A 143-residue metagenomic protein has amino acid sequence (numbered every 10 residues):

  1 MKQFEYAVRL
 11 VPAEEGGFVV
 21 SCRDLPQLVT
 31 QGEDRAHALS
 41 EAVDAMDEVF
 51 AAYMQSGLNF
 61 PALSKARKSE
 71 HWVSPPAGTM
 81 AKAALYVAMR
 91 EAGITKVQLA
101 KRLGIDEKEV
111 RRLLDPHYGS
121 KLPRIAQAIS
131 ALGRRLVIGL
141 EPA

Functional and structural regions predicted by a protein language model:
M1-E5, E41-K108, R112, P116-Y118 (+1 more regions): Short, charged, surface-exposed hinge/linker loops at domain edges that act as mobile lids or interdomain connectors
M1-Q55: DNA-contacting interfaces and partner/effector-binding or oligomerization modules in DNA-centric proteins
V8, V20, T30-E33, L85 (+3 more regions): Residue-level detection of beta-strand scaffold positions
R23-P26, L114, P142: A short beta-strand motif that forms part of the nucleic acid-binding face of small beta-barrel RNA-binding folds
Q27-Q31, A62, R124: Generic structural "secondary-structure junction" signal
P75, L140-A143: Short, charged, intrinsically disordered terminal tails
P123-G139: DNA major-groove recognition helix of helix-turn-helix/homeodomain DNA-binding modules
